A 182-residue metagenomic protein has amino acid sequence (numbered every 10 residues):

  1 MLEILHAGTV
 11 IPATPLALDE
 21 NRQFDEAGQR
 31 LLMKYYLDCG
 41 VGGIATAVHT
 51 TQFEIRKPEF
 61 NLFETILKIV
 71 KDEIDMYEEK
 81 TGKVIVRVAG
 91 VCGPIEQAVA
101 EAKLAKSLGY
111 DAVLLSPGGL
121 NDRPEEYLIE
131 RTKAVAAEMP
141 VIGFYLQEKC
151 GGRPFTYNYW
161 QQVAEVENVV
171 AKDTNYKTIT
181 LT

Functional and structural regions predicted by a protein language model:
M1-P154, W160: Active-site beta->alpha loop and helix N-cap motifs at the rims of alpha/beta catalytic domains
V113-G119, Y145-Q147, E167-L181: Catalytic beta/alpha-barrel core
P154-Q162, Y176-L181: Active-site glycine-rich loop that binds ribose-phosphate moieties when present
